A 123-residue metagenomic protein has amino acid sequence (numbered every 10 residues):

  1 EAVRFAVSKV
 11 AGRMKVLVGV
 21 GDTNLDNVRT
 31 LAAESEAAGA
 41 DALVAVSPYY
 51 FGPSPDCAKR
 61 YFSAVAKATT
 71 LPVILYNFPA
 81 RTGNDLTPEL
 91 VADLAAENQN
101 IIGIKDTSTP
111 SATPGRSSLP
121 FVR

Functional and structural regions predicted by a protein language model:
E1-D85, D93: Active-site beta->alpha loop and helix N-cap motifs at the rims of alpha/beta catalytic domains
K67-A68, P79-R123: Catalytic alpha/beta core domains of metabolic enzymes, predominantly
